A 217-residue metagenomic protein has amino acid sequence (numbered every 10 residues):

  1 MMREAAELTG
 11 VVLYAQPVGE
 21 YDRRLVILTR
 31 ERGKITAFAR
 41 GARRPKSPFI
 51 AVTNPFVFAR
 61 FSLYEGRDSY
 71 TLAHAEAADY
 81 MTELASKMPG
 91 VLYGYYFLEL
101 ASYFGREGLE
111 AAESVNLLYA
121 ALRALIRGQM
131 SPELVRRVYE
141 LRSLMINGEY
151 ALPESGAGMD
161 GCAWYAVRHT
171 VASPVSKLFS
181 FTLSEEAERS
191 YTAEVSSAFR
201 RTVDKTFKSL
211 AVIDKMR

Functional and structural regions predicted by a protein language model:
M1-R23, L28-R217: Non-catalytic alpha-helical scaffolds and adjoining flexible linkers that form interface surfaces for assembly
